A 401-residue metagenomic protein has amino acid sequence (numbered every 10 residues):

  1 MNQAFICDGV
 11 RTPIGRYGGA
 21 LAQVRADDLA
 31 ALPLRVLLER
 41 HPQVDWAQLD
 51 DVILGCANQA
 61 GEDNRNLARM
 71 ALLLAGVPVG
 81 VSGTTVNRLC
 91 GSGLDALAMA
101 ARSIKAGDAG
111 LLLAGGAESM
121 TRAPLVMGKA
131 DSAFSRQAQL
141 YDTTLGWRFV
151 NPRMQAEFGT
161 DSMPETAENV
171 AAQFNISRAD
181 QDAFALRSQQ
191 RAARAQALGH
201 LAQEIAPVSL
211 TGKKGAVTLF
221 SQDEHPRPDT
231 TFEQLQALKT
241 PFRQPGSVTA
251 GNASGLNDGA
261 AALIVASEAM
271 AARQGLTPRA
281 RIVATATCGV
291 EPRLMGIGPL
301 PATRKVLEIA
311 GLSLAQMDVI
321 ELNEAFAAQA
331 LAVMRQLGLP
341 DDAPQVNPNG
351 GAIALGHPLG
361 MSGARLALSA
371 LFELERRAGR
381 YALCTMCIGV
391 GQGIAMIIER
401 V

Functional and structural regions predicted by a protein language model:
M1-A71, A75, T166-R178, S188 (+4 more regions): Conserved active-site "lid/cap" helical segment
M1-V24, L145, F232-I297, P301 (+4 more regions): Condensing-enzyme catalytic core mediating Claisen C-C bond formation in acyl metabolism
R11, Q23, D27-L32, Q43 (+3 more regions): N-terminal extracellular/periplasmic Venus flytrap/periplasmic-binding protein-like
V24, C56-L112, T144-W147, E157-S162 (+4 more regions): Conserved catalytic cysteine-centered active-site region of acyl-thioester-dependent Claisen-condensing enzymes
V86-E118, A171-H200, A262-A269, M334-R335 (+2 more regions): Active-site-proximal alpha-helical scaffold in enzymes
L111-N169: Flexible glycine-/small-residue-enriched beta->alpha junction loops that bind anionic phosphate/pyrophosphate groups
E168, L201-E204, G212, V283-A354: Active-site pocket-lining segment
